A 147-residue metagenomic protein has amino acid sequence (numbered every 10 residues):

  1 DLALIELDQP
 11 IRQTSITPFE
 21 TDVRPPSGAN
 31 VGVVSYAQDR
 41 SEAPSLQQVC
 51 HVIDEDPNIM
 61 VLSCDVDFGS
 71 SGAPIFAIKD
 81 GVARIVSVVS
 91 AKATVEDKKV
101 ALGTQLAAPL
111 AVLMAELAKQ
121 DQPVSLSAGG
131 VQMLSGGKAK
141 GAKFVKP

Functional and structural regions predicted by a protein language model:
D1, N58-C64: Short, solvent-exposed secondary-structure boundary/capping segments
L4-D39: Active-site substrate-binding loop(s) of clan PA
L7-P10, Y36-Q38, D67, D80 (+1 more regions): Solvent-exposed coil/turn segments that connect beta secondary-structure elements in extracytoplasmic/periplasmic
T14-I16, E42-A43, S71, E96-D97: Extracytoplasmic/secreted cell-surface and envelope-processing proteins
V23-S27, I53-E55, F68: Extracellular/periplasmic catalytic domains that process cell-envelope and extracellular macromolecules
L46-I53: Short beta-strand-centered aromatic/proline hotspots
D65-V89: Catalytic nucleophile loop of clan PA
V86-P147: C-terminal cap/linker of serine protease catalytic domains
